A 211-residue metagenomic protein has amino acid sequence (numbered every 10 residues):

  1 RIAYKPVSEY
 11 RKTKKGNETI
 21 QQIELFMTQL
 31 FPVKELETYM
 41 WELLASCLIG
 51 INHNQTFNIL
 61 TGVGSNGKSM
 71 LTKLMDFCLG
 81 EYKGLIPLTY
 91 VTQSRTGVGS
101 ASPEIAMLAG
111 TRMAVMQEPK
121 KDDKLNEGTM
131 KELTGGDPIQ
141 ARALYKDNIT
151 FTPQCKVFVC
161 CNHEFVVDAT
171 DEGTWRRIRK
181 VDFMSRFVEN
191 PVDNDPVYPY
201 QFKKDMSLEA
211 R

Functional and structural regions predicted by a protein language model:
R1-G110, R179-V181: P-loop NTPase catalytic core of nucleic-acid-dependent motor ATPases
L25, F151-Q154, T170-R211: Phosphate-sensing "switch" segment of ASCE/P-loop ATPases
L48, G80, N126-I149: Conserved catalytic/switch belt of AAA+ P-loop NTPases
Q55, G110-R112, G136, P153-K156 (+2 more regions): Short glycine-/polar-rich loops that comprise or flank the Walker A/P-loop and associated switch/sensor motifs
I59-G62, V115-M116, F158-C160: Short beta-strand segments
E104-G110, R142-C160: AAA+/SF3 P-loop NTPase mechanochemical coupling elements
G110-T134, I149, V167-T174: Conserved AAA+/SF3 P-loop NTPase catalytic/coupling segment centered on the Walker-B
K120-K121, N162-V167, M184-E189: Conserved nucleotide-binding/hydrolysis micro-motifs of P-loop NTPases
